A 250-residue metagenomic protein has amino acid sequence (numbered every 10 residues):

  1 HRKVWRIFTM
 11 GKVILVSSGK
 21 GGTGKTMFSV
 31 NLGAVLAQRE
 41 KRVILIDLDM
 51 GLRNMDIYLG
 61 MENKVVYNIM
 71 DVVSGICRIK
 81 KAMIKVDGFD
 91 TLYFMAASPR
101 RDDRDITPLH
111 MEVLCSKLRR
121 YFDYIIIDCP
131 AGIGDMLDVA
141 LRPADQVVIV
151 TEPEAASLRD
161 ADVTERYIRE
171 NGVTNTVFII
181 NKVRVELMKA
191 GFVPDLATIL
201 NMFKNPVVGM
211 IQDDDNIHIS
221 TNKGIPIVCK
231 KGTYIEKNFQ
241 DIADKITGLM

Functional and structural regions predicted by a protein language model:
H1-T9: Short, Lys/Arg-enriched N-terminal segments with co-localized hydrophobic residues within the first ~10-30 amino acids
V13-R78, Y124: Walker A/P-loop NTP-binding active-site region of P-loop NTPases, recognizing the glycine-rich GxxxxGKT/S
S18, D47, A96-P99, C129 (+2 more regions): Flexible glycine-/small-residue-rich
G21, V72, M95, D128 (+3 more regions): Residue-level signature of catalytic and energy-coupling elements of molecular machines, predominantly ATP/GTP-dependent
L48-R120, T221-V228: P-loop/Walker-type NTP enzyme "switch/lid" segment
V66, K80, P108, E112 (+3 more regions): Amphipathic alpha-helical transducer elements in NTP-driven molecular machines
V113, K117-R120, Y124, C129-D213 (+1 more regions): Conserved catalytic-core segment of NTP-binding enzymes
S220-M250: NTP-binding/hydrolysis catalytic cores, primarily Walker-type P-loop NTPases
